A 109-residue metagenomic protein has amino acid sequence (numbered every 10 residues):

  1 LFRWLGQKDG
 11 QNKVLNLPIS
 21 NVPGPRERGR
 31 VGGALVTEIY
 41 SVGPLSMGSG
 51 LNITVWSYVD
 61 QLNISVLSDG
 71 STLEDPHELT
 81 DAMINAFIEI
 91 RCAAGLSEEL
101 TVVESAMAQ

Functional and structural regions predicted by a protein language model:
L1-Q109: Acyl-CoA-dependent O-acyltransferases
